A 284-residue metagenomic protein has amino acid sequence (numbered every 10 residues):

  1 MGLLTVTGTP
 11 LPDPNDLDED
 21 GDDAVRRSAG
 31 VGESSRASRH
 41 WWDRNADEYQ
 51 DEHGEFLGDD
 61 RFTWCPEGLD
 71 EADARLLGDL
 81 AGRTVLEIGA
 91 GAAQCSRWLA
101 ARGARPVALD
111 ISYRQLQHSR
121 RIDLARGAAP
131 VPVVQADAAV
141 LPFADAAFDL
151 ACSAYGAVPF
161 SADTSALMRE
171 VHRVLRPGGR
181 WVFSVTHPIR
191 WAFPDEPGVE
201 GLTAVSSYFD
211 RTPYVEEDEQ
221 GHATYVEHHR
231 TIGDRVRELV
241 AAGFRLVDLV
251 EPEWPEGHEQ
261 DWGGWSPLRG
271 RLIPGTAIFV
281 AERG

Functional and structural regions predicted by a protein language model:
G2-A81, Q94-C95: Conserved class I S-adenosyl-L-methionine
T84-V140: Class I SAM-dependent methyltransferase SAM/SAH-binding core
A139-L150: A short acidic, Gly/Pro-enriched loop at the edge of an enzyme's catalytic core that lines a small-molecule cofactor
D149-S165: A short SAM/SAH-binding and catalytic strip from SAM-dependent methyltransferases
S165-R180: A short glycine-rich, Lys/Arg-flanked "PGG" loop and its adjoining helix->strand segment in the class I
R180-V215: Conserved class I S-adenosyl-L-methionine
V215, V226-L249: Short alpha-helix
E238-G284: C-terminal lobe and adjacent flexible extensions of AdoMet/dcAdoMet transferase-like proteins
